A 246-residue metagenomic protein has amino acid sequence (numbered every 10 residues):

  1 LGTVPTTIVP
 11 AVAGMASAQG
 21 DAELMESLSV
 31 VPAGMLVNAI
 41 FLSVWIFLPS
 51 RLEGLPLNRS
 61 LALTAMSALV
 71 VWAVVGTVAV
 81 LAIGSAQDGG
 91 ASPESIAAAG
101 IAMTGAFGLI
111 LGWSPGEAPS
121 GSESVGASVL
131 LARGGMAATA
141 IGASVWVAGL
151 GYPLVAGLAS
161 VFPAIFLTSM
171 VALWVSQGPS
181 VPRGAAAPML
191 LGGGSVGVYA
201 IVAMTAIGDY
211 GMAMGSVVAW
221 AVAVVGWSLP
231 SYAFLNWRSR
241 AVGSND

Functional and structural regions predicted by a protein language model:
G2-P5, E23-I40, P93-G105, Y152-F166: Structural signature of hydrophobic alpha-helical transmembrane segments
G2-P5, E53-V70, S95-I101, S122-M136 (+1 more regions): Cytoplasmic-side transmembrane-helix entry/capping segments in multi-pass membrane proteins
A16, A73-Q87, T139-L150, V196-A213: Hydrophobic alpha-helical transmembrane segments in multi-pass integral membrane proteins
S17-A33, I40-A98: Membrane-interface helix-loop-helix junctions at boundaries between adjacent transmembrane segments
I40-P56, I110-S122, M170-V181, S228-N236: C-terminal ends of transmembrane helices
A99-A106, P163-I165, M214-L229: Small-residue-rich transmembrane alpha-helices that serve as helix-helix interface/gating elements in multipass
L111-V155: Selected transmembrane alpha-helices and immediately adjacent juxtamembrane segments of polytopic inner-membrane
M136-P179, R183: Transmembrane helical segments that form the transport core of multi-pass membrane transport proteins
